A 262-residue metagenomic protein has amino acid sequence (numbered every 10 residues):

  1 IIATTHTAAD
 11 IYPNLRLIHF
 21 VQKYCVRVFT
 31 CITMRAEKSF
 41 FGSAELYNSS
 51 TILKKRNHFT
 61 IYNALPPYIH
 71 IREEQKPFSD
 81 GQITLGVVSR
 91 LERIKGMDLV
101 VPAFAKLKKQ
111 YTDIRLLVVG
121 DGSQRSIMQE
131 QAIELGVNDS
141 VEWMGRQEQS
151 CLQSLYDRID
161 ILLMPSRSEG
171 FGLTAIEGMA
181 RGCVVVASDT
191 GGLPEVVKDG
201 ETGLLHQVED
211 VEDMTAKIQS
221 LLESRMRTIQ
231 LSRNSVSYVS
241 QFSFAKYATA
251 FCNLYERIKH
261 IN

Functional and structural regions predicted by a protein language model:
V26-I71: Donor nucleotide-sugar binding/catalytic pocket of nucleotide-sugar-dependent glycosyltransferases
I83, V87-Y111, L116, S123-Q129 (+2 more regions): A conserved mid-protein helix/loop that constitutes part of the nucleotide-sugar donor-binding site
Q129-Q147: Nucleotide-activated donor-binding/catalytic signature segment of Leloir-type glycosyltransferases, i.e., the conserved
S140, D213, S220, R227-Q241 (+2 more regions): A short, well-ordered alpha-helix in the C-terminal region of glycosyltransferases
R146-Q147, S154-I159: Short alpha-helical donor nucleotide-sugar binding micro-motif in glycosyltransferases
R167: Aromatic "clamp/platform" in nucleotide-sugar-dependent glycosyltransferases that forms part of the donor/acceptor
V184-A187, V197: Short hydrophobic beta-strand element within catalytic cores of glycosyltransferases and related nucleotide-activated
D199-G200, L204-V211, S220-R225: Conserved acidic donor-binding segment of nucleotide-sugar-dependent glycosyltransferases
